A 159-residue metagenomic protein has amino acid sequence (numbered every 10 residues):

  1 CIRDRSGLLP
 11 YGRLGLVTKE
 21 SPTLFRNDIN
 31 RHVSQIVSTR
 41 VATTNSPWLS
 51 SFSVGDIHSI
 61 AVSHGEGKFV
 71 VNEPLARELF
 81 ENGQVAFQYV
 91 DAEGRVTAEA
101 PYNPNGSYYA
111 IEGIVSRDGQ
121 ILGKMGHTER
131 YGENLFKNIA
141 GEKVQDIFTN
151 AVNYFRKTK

Functional and structural regions predicted by a protein language model:
C1-D4, K157: Polar low-complexity intrinsically disordered regions
R3-N45: Cysteine-nucleophile active-site neighborhood
V41, N45-K159: C-terminal and late-domain segments of enzyme folds
